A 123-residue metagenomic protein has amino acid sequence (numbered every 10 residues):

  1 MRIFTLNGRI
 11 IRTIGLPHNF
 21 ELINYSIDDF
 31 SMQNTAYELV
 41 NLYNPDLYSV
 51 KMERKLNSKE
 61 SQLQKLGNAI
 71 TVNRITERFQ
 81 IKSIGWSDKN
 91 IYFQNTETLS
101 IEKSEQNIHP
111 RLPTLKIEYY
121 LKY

Functional and structural regions predicted by a protein language model:
M1-G8, S31-Y123: Acidic, serine/threonine-rich low-complexity disordered tracts
F4-I10, I14-H18: Selected alpha-helical membrane-embedding segments in polytopic membrane proteins
F20-Y25: Acidic/charged, solvent-exposed loop-and-adjacent secondary-structure segments enriched in E/D, K/R, S/T, and G/P
